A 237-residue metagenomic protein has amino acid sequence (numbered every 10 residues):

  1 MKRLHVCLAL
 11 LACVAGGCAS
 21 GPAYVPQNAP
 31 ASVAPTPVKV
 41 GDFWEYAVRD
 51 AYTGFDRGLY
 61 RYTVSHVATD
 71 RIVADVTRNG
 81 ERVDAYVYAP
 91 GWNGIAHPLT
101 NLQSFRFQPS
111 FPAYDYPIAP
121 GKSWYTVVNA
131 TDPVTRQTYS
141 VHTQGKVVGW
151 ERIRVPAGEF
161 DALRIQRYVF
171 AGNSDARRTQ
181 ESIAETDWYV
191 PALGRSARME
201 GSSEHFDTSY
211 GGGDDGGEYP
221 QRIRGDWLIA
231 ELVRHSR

Functional and structural regions predicted by a protein language model:
M1-L8: Bacterial N-terminal signal peptides that target proteins for export
L4, A96, V233-R234: Intrinsically disordered, low-complexity cationic segments
V14-G17: C-terminal motif of bacterial Sec signal peptides marking the signal peptidase cleavage site
A19-Y86, P133-R237: Acidic, serine/threonine-rich low-complexity disordered tracts
S65, T69-R71, D75-Y125: An acidic-aromatic
S104-P156: Secreted/surface-exposed cysteine- and glycine-rich disulfide frameworks
